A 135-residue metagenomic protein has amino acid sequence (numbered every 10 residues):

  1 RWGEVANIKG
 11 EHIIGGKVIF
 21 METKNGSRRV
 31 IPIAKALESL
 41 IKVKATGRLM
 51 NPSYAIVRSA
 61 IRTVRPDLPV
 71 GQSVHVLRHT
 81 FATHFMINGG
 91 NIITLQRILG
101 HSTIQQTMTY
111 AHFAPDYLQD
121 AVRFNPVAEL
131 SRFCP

Functional and structural regions predicted by a protein language model:
R1-E4, R78-Q105, T109, D116: C-terminal catalytic core of tyrosine-transesterase DNA break-rejoin enzymes
R1-I41: Conserved tyrosine-mediated DNA breakage-rejoining catalytic core shared by Y-recombinases
I14, T46, P66, N91 (+3 more regions): Residue-level marker of structural boundaries
K17-I19, R48-L49, S73-V76, Q106-T109: Conserved beta-strand positions that form and line the central face of beta-propeller blades
E22-G26, A34, L99, T103-F124: Catalytic-site neighborhood detector that most strongly recognizes the C-terminal catalytic loop/helix of tyrosine
A34-V70, H75, F81: Active-site/catalytic core of tyrosine-dependent DNA strand-transfer enzymes
I41-K44, F85, G89, L118-A121: Hydrophobic recognition helices of helix-based DNA-binding modules
N125-P135: C-terminal secondary-structure termini that scaffold catalytic or DNA-interacting sites
